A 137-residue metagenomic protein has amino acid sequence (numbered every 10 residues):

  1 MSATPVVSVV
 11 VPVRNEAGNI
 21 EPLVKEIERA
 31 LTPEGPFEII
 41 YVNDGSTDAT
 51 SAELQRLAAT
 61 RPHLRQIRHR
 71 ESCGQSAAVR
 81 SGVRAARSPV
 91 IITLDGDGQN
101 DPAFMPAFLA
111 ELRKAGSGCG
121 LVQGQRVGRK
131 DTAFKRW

Functional and structural regions predicted by a protein language model:
M1-R29: N-proximal low-complexity "stem/linker" segments adjacent to membrane-targeting elements
S8, N43-S46, R68: Structural signature of the Rossmann-like NAD(P)-dependent dehydrogenase/reductase core
E16-N19, S46, Q75, D101: Donor nucleotide-sugar binding loop of glycosyltransferases
G18-P22, D48-L57: Acidic helix N-cap motif at the loop->helix transition within catalytic regions of sugar-transfer enzymes
P36-Y41, S51-A85, Q125: Conserved donor nucleotide-binding strand/loop of the catalytic core
N43-A52, G98: A conserved acidic beta->alpha catalytic loop
H69-A85, T93, Q99-W137: Acceptor/aglycone-binding surface of glycosyltransferases and processive sugar-polymer synthases
